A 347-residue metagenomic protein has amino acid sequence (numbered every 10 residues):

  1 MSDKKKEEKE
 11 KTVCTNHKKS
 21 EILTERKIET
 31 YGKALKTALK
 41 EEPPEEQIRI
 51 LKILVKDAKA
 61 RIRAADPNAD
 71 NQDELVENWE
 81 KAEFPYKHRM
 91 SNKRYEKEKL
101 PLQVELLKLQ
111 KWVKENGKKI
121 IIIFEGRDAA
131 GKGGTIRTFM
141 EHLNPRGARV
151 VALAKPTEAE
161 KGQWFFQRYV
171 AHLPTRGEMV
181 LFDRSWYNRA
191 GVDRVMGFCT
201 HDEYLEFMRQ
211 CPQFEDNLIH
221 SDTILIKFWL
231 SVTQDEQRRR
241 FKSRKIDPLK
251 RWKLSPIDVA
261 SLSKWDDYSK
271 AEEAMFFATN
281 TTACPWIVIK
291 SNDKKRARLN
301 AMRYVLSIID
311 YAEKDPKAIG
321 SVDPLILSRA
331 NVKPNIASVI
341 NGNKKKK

Functional and structural regions predicted by a protein language model:
M1-I226, L230-K347: Glycine-rich phosphate-binding loop of ATP-dependent small-molecule kinases
